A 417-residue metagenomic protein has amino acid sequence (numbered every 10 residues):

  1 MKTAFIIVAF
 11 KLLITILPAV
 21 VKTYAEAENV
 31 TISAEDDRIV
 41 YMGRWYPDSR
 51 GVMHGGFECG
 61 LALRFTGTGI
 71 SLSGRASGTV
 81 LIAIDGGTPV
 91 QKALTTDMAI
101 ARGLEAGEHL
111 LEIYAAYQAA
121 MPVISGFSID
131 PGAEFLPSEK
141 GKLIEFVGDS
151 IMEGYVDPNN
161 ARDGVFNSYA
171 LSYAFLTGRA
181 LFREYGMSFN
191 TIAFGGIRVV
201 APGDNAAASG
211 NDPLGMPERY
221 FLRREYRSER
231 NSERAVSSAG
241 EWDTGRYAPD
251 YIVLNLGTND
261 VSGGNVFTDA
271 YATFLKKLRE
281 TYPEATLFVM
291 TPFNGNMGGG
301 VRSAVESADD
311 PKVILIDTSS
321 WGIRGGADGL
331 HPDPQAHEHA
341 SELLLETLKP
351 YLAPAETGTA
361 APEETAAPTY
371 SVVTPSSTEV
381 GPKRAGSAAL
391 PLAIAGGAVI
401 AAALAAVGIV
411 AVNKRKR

Functional and structural regions predicted by a protein language model:
L17-E28, P382-L390, G408-K414: Sec-dependent signal peptide cleavage junction
Y24-E145, Y155-V156, L176: Glycan-recognition surfaces in beta-rich domains, encompassing non-catalytic CBMs and lectin-like receptor-binding
A83, H109, I129-V200: Serine-esterase "nucleophile elbow" of acetyl-processing enzymes
G210-T268: Oxyanion-hole/transition-state-stabilizing segment in secreted/luminal serine hydrolases and related acyltransferases
V253-N259, A272-R302: Active-site segments of SGNH/GDSL-like serine hydrolases that catalyze O-acetyl group transfer/hydrolysis on lipids
F293-G358, Y370-V373: Catalytic His-Asp segment of secreted/periplasmic serine-dependent ester chemistry enzymes
P354-A388: C-terminal low-complexity, Ser/Thr- and acidic/Pro-rich disordered "stalk" regions positioned immediately N-terminal
G397-A398, A402-R417: C-terminal membrane-anchoring or membrane-association module
